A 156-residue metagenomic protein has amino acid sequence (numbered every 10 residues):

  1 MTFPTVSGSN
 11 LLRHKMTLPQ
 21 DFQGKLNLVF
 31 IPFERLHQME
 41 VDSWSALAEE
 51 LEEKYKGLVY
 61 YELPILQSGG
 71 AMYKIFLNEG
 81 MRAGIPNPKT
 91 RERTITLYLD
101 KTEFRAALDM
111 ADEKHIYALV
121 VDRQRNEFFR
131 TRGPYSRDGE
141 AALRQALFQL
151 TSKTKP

Functional and structural regions predicted by a protein language model:
M1-P4: N-proximal helix/coil linker or "cap" segments that precede and/or mark the start of modular domains
S7-L26: A short beta-strand-turn-helix
G24-L26, K56-V59, H115, R123: Loop/turn elements at helix/coil->beta-strand transitions in domains of secreted/extracellular proteins
L28-P32, E62: Structural cue for short, hydrophobic secondary-structure segments
H37-N87: Structural microenvironment flanking redox-active thiols in thiol-disulfide oxidoreductases
Y61-L63, I75-D112: Short, internal strand/loop/helix patches that form the active-site neighborhood or redox-interaction surface
A106, K114-P156: Thiol-/selenol-based redox modules, centered on thioredoxin-like and closely related oxidoreductase domains
